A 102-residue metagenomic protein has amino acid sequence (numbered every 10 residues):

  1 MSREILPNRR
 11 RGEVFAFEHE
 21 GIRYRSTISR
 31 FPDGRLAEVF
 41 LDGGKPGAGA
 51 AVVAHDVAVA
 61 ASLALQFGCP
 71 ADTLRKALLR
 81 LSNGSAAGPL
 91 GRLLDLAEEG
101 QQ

Functional and structural regions predicted by a protein language model:
M1-Q102: Long, C-terminal-biased catalytic regions of enzyme "large/alpha" subunits
